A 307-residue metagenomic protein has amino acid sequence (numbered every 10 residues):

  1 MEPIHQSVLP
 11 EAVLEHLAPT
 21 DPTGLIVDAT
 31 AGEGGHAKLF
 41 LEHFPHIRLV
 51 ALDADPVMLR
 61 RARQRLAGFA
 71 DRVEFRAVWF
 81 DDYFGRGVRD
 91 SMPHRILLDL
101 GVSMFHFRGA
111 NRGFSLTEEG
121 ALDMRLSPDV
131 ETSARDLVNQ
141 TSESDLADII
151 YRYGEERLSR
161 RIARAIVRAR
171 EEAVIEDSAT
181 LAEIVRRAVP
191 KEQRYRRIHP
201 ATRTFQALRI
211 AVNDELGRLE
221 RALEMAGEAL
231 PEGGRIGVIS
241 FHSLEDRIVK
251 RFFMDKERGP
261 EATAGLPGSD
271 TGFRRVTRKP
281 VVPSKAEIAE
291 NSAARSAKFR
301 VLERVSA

Functional and structural regions predicted by a protein language model:
M1-A307: S-adenosyl-L-methionine-dependent methyltransferase catalytic core, i.e., the SAM/SAH-binding region
